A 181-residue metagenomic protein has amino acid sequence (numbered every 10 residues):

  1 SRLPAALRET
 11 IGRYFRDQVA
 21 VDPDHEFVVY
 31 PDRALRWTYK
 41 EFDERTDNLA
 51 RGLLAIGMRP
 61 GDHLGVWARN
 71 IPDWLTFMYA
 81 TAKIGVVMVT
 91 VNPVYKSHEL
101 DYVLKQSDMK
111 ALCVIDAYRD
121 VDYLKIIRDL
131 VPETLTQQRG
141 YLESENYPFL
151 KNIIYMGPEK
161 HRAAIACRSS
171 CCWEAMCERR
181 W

Functional and structural regions predicted by a protein language model:
S1, P31-A34, D108: Short, histidine-centered active-site or binding-site loop motifs used for metal coordination, general acid-base
R2-T10, A164-W181: Flexible, low-complexity linker/hinge segments
L3-A6, E41, V89-N92: Short, flexible loop segments at the rims of nucleotide/cofactor-binding pockets, characterized by
Y14-T38, P158-H161: AMP-dependent adenylate-forming
F15, F77, I127: Aromatic/hydrophobic pocket-lining residues that form π-stacking "cages" and hydrophobic walls in ligand
Q18-V19, T81, L104: A generic structural signal for well-ordered alpha-helical segments
F27-Y79, H98-D101, S169-A175, R180: Conserved AMP-binding/adenylate-forming core of the ANL superfamily
I56, I84-C172: Structural core segment of the AMP-binding/adenylate-forming
